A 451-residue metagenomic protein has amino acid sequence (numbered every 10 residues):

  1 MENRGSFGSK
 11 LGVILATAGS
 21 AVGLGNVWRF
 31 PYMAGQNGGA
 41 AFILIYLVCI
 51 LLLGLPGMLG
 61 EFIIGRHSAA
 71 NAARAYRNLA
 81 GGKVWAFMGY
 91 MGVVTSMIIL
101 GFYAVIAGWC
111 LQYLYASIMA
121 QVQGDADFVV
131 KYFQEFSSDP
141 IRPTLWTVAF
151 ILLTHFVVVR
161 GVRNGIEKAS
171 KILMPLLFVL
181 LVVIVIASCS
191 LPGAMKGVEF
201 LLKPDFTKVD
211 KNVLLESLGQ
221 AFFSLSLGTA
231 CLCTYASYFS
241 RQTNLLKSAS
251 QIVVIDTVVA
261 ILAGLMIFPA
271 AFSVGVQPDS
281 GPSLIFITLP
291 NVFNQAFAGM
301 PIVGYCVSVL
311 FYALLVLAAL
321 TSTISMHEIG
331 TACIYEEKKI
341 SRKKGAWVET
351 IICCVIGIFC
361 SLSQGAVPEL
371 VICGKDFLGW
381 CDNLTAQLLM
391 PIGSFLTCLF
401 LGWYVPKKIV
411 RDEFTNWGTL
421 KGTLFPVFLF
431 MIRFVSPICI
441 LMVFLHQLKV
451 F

Functional and structural regions predicted by a protein language model:
M1-W28, G57-F62, R66-L79, K83-Y90 (+2 more regions): Membrane-interface "cap" regions at the ends of multi-pass membrane proteins
E2-F7, E167, K171-L320, I324 (+1 more regions): Membrane-embedded translocation segments of transport machinery
E2-G5, Y32-N37, H67, A72-M91 (+7 more regions): Inter-helical loop and helix-membrane interface segments of multi-pass membrane transporters/permeases
S6-T17, F42-I45, K83-M97, T144-V148 (+6 more regions): Select transmembrane alpha-helical segments in multipass membrane proteins
G12-L47, A236, K247-S250, V254-T257 (+2 more regions): Transmembrane helix-boundary motif of multi-pass solute transporters/channels
A34-G60, R142-P143, L389-G393: Extracellular loop-to-transmembrane helix junctions
R74, A107-S138, Y238-Q242, K247 (+5 more regions): Helix-loop-helix connectors at the membrane interface of multi-pass transporters/channels
G81, M88-M91, E337-T350, D382-I440: C-terminal membrane-solvent junction of multi-pass transporters and transport-like membrane proteins
